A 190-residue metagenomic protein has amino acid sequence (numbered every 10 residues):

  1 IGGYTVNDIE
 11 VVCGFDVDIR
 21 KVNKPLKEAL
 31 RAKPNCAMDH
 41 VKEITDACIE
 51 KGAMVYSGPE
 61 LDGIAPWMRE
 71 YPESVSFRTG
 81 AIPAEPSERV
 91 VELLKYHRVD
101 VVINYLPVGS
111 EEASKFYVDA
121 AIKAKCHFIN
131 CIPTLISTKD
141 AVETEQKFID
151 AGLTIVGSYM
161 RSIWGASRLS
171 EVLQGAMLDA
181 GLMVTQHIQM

Functional and structural regions predicted by a protein language model:
I1-Y117: N-terminal glycine-/serine-/threonine-rich beta1-alpha1-beta2 phosphate-ribose binding loop of Rossmann-like
R20-K21, S137, W164: Flexible, glycine-rich phosphate/dinucleotide-binding loops and adjacent beta-alpha linkers at cofactor/substrate
K24-K27, A141-E143, L169-E171: Short acidic, glycine/serine/threonine-rich loops at helix termini
R31, K147-D150, Q174-A176: Short, hinge-like loop/turn segments at secondary-structure boundaries
V102-N104, F128-C131, V156-Y159, Q186-H187: Short catalytic-loop micro-motif centered on adjacent basic/acidic residues
P107-H127, C131-T154: Rossmann-fold NAD(P)-binding glycine/threonine-rich loop
I155-M190: Conserved anion/nucleotide-ligand pocket segment
